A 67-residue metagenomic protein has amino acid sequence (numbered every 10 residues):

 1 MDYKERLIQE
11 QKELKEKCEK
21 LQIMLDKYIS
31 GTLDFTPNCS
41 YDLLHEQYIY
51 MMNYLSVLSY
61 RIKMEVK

Functional and structural regions predicted by a protein language model:
M1-K67: Extended, charge-rich alpha-helical interface modules
